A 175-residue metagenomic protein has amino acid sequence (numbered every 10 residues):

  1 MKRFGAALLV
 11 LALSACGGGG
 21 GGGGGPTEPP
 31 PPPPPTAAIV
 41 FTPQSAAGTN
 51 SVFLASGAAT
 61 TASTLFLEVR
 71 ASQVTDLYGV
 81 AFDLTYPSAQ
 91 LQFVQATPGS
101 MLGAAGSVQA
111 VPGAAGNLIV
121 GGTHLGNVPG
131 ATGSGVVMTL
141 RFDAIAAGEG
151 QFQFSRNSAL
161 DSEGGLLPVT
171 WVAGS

Functional and structural regions predicted by a protein language model:
K2-V10: Sec-dependent signal peptide recognition, specifically the positively charged N-region followed immediately by
A12-A15: C-terminal motif of bacterial Sec signal peptides marking the signal peptidase cleavage site
G17-S175: Acidic, low-complexity intrinsically disordered segments
